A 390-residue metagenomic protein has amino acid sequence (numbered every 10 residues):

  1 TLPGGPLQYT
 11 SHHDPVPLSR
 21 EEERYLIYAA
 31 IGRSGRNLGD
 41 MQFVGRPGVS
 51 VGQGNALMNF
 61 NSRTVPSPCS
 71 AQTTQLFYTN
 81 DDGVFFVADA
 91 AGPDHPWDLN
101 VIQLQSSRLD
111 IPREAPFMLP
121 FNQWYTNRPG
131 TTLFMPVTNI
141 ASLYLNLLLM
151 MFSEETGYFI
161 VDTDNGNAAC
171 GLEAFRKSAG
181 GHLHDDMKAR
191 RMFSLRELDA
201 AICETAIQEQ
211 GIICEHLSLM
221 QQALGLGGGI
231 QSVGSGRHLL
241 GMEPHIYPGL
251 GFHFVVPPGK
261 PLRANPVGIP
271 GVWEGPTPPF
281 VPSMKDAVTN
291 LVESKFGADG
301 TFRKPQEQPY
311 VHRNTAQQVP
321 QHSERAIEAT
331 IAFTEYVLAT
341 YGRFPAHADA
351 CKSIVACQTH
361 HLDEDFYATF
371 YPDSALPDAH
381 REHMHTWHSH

Functional and structural regions predicted by a protein language model:
T1-H390: Acidic, surface-exposed loops and disordered segments
